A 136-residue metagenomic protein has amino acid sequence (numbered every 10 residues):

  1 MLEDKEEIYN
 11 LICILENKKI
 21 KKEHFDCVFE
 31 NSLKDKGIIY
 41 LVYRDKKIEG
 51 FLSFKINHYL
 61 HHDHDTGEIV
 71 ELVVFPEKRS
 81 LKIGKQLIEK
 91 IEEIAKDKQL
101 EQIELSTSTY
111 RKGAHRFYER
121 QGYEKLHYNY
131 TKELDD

Functional and structural regions predicted by a protein language model:
M1-I8: A short beta-loop-alpha structural element at the N-terminal edge of CoA-dependent acyl/N-acetyltransferase catalytic
N31-L41, E68: A short helix-loop-beta-strand connector motif used in the catalytic cores of GNAT acetyltransferases and, in some
K47-I56, E68, V73: Conserved beta-strand in the GNAT
N57, F75, S108: Residue-level recognition of the GNAT/N-acetyltransferase active site
H58-I69, K125-L126: A conserved beta-turn-beta hairpin within the catalytic core of GNAT-like acetyltransferases that forms part
E71-V74, S80-E93, R116, R120: Conserved acetyl-CoA-binding loop-helix of GNAT-fold acetyltransferases
K85, T109-H127, K132: Conserved active-site alpha-helix within GNAT-family acetyltransferase domains
I88, A95-T107: Conserved GNAT acetyl-CoA-binding A-motif
